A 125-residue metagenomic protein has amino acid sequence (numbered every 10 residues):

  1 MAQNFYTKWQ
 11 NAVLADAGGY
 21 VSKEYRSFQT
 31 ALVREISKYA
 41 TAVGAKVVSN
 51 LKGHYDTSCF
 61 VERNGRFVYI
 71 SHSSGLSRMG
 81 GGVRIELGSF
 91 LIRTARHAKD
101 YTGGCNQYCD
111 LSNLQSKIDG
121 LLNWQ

Functional and structural regions predicted by a protein language model:
A2-G65: Negatively charged, low-complexity tracts enriched in Asp/Glu with abundant Ser/Thr
R63-S116, G120: Intrinsically disordered, low-complexity regulatory segments enriched in Ser/Thr/Pro and charged residues
N123-Q125: Short acidic DE-rich linear segments
